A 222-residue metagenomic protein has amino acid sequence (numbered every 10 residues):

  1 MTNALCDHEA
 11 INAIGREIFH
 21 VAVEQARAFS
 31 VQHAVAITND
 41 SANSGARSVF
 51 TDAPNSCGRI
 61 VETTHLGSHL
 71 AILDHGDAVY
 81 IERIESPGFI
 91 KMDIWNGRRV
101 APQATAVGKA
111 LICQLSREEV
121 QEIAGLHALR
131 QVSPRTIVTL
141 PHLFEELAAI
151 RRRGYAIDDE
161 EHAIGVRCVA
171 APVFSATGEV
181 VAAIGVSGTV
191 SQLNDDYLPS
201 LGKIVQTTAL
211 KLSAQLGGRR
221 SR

Functional and structural regions predicted by a protein language model:
L5, E9-N12: Low-complexity, glycine/proline/serine-enriched flexible coil segments that act as short hinges or interruptions within
L5, F19-A22, A26: Hydrophobic, low-acid, alpha-helix-prone terminal segments
R16, R27-A28, Q32-T51, N55 (+1 more regions): N-terminal helix-turn-helix
N43-F89, Q114-E119, L126, L143-A149: All-alpha effector-binding/dimerization core of bacterial HTH-type transcriptional repressors
F89-H162: Short, solvent-exposed recognition segments
G108, I112, S116, Q206-S213 (+1 more regions): Short amphipathic alpha-helical signal-transduction/dimerization elements
T139-A209: Extended hydrophobic
